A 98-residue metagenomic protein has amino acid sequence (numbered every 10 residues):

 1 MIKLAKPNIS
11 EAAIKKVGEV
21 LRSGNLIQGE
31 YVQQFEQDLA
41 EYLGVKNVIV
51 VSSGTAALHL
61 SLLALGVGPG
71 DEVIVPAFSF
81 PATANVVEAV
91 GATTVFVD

Functional and structural regions predicted by a protein language model:
M1-A64, G68-P69, A89-V90: Conserved PLP-binding active-site segment in aminotransferase class I/II-type PLP enzymes
L63-D98: PLP-dependent aminotransferase-like
